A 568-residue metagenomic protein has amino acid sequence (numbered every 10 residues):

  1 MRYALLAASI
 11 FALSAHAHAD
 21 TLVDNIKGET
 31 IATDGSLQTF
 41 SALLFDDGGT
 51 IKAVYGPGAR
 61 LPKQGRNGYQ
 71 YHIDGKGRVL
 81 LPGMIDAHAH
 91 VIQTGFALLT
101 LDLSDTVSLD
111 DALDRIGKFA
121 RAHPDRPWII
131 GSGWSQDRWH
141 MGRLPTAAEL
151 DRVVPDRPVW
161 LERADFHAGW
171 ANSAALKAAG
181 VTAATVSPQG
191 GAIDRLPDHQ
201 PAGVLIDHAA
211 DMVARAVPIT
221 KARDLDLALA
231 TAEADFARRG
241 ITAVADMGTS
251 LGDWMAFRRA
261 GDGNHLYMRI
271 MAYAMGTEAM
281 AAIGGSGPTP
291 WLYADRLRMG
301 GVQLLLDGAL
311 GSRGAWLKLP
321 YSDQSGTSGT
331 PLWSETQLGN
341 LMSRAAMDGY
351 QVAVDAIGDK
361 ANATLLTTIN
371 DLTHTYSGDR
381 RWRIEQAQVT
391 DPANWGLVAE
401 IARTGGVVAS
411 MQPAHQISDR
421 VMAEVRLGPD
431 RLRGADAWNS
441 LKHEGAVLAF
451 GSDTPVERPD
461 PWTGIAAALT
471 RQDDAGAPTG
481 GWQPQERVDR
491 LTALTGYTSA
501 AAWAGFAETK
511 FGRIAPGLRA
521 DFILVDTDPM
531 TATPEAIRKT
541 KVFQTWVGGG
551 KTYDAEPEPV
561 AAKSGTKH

Functional and structural regions predicted by a protein language model:
M1-A17: Gram-negative bacterial Sec-dependent N-terminal signal peptides
T21-N25, T30, G35-G285, G300 (+6 more regions): Divalent metal-binding segments
F119, E535-E556: P-loop/Walker A phosphate-binding loop and immediately adjacent motor/lid segment at beta-alpha junctions
L227, M342-A353, K360-W382, Q386 (+4 more regions): His/Asp/Glu-enriched, well-ordered alpha-helical/loop segment that forms or immediately abuts the divalent-metal
M255-R259, A282-P288, N362-H374, L397-V398: Distinct, well-ordered alpha-helical segments
G261-N264, P288-A294, H374-S377, V398-G406: Acidic (Asp/Glu)-rich catalytic clusters
R296-G314, R403-Q416: Non-cysteine beta-strand/loop elements that form the S-adenosyl-L-methionine
D554-H568: Extracellular/periplasmic ectodomains of large secreted or surface enzymes and adhesion receptors
